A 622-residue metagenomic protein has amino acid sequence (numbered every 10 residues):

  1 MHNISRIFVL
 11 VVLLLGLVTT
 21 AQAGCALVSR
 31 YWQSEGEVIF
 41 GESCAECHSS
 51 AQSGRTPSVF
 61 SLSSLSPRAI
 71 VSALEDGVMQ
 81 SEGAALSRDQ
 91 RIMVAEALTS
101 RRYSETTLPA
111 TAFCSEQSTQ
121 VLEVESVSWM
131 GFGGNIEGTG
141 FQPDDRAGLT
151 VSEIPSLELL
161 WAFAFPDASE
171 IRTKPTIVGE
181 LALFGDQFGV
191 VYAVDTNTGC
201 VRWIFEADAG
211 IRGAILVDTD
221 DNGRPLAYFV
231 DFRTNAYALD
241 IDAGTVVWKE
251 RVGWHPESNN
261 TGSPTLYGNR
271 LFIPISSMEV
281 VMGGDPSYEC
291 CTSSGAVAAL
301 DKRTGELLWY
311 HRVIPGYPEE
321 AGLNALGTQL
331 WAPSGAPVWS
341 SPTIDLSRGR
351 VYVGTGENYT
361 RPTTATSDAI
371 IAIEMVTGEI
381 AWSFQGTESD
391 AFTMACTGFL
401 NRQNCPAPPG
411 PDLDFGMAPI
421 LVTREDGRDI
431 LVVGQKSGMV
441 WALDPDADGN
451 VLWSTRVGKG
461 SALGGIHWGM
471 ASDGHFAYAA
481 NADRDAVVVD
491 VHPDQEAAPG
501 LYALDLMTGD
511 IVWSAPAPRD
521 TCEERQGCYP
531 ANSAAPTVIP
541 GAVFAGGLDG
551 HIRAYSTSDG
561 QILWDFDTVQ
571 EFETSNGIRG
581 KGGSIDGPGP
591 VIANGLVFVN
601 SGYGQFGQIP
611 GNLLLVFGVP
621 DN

Functional and structural regions predicted by a protein language model:
G24-I39, Q117: Electrostatic cytochrome c docking/interface patches
F40-E46, A51, S66: Short pre-active-site segment immediately N-terminal to redox-active cysteine/selenocysteine motifs in thiol-based
E46, T56-R102: Extracytoplasmic electron-transfer domains, predominantly the class I c-type cytochrome c fold
T111-L160, V313, P318: Blade/loop signatures of beta-propeller domains
S126-G134, A168-Y192, D208-A236, N259-E289 (+8 more regions): Repeat-blade elements of multi-bladed beta-propeller folds
A164-F165, R251-W254, Y310-A332, I380-G410 (+3 more regions): Surface-exposed loop and turn segments in beta-propeller and other repeat-based domains that flank or scaffold
D195-T198, D240-A243, D301-T304, M375-T377 (+4 more regions): Short loop/turn segments that connect beta-strands within beta-propeller blades
S293-E306, T366-E379, A497-G509, G611-N622: Beta-propeller blade signature
